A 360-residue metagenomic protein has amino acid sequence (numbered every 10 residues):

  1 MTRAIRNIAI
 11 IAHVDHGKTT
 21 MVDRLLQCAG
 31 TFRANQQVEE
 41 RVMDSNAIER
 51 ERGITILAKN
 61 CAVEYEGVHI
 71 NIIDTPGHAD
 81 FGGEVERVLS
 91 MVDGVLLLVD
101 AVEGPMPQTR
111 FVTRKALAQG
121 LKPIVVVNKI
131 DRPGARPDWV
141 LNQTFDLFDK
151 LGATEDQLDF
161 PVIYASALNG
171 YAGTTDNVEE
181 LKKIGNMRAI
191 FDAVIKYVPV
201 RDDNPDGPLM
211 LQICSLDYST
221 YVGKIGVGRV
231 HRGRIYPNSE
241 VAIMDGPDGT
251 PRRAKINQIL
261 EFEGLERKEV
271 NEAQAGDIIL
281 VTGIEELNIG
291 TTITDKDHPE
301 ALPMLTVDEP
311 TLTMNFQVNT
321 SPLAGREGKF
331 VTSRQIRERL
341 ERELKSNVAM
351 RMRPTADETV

Functional and structural regions predicted by a protein language model:
M1-V360: Structural and coupling elements of P-loop NTPases
